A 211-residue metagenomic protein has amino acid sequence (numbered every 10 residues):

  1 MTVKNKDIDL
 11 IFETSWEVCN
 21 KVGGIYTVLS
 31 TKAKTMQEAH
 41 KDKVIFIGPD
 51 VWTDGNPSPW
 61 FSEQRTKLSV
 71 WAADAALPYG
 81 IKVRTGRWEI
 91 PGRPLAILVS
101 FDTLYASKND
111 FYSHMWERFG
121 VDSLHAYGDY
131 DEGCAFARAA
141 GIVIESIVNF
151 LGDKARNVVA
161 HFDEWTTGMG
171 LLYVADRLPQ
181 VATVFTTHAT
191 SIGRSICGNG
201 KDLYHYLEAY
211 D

Functional and structural regions predicted by a protein language model:
M1-D211: Catalytic cores of nucleotide-sugar-dependent glycosyltransferases that transfer UDP/GDP/TDP-activated
